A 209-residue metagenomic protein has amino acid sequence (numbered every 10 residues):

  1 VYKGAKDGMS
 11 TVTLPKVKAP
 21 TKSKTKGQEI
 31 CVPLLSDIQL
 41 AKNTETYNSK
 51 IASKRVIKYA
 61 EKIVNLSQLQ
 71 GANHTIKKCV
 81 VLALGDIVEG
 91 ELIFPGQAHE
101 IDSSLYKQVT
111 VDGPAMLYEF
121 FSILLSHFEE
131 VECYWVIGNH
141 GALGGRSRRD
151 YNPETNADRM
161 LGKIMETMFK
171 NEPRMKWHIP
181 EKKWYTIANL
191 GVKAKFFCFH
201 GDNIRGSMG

Functional and structural regions predicted by a protein language model:
V1-G209: Extended recognition/assembly regions associated with phosphoester-bond processing machinery
